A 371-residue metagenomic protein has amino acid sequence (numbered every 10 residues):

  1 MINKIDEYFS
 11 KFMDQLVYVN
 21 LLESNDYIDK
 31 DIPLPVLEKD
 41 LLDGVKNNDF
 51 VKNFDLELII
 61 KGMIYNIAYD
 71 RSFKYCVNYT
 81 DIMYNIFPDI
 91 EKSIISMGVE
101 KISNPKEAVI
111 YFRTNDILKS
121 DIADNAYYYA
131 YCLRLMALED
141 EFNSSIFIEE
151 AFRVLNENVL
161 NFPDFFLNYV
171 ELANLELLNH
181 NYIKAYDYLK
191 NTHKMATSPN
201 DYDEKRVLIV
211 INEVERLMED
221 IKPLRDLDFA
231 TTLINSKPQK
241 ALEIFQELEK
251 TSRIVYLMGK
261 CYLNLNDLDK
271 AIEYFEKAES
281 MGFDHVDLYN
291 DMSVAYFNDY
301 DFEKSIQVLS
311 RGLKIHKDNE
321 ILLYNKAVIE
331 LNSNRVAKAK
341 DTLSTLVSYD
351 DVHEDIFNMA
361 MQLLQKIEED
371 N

Functional and structural regions predicted by a protein language model:
E91, A123-D124, F166-L167, N200 (+5 more regions): Helix-start (N-cap) detector for alpha-helical repeat units in TPR-like alpha-solenoids, especially tetratricopeptide
I102-N104, M136, N179, N235-S236 (+3 more regions): Structural motif corresponding to the intra-repeat A-B loop/turn of tetratricopeptide repeats
F112, L155, L189, P238-A241 (+4 more regions): Hydrophobic/aromatic packing residues within the alpha-helices of TPR/SEL1-like helical repeat arrays
L118, L160-F162, M195, E247-T251 (+3 more regions): Structural marker of alpha-solenoid helical repeat scaffolds
R153, L177, N181-N200, K314-H316 (+2 more regions): TPR/TPR-like (Sel1-like) alpha-helical repeat modules
